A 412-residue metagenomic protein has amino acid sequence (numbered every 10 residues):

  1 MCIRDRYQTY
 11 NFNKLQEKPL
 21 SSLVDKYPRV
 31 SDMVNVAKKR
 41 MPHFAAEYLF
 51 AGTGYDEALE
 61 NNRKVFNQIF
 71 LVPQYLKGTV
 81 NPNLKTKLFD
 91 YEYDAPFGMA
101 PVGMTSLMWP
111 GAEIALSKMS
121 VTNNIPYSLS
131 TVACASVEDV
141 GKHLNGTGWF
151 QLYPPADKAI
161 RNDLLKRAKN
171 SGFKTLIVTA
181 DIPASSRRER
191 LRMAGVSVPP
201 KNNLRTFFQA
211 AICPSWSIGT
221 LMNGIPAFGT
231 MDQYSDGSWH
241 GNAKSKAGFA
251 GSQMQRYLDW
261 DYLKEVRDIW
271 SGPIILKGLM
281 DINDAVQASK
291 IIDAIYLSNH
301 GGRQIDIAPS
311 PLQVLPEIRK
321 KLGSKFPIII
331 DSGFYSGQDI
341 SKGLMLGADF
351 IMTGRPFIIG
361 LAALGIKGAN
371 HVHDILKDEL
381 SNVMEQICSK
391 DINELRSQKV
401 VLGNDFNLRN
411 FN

Functional and structural regions predicted by a protein language model:
R4-D90, P199-L258, N393-L395, V401-N412: An N-cap/entry alpha-helix motif that binds or orients negatively charged groups
P42, G323, L364-G365: Glycine-centered helix-coil hinge/cap
N62, S310-I318, L361-S381: C-terminal helical cap(s) of enzyme catalytic domains, especially alpha/beta-barrels
E92-V132: Glycine-rich active-site/cofactor-binding loop and its immediate structural neighborhood
M104, K118, H143, A156-I330 (+1 more regions): Alpha/beta enzyme core
T122-H143, T147-R161: A gly/proline- and charged-residue-enriched helix-loop-helix capping module
S171-T175, T179-S186, S389-I392, G403-N404 (+1 more regions): Structural signature of the thiamine diphosphate
D349, I366-N393, V400-V401: Internal helix-turn-beta structural module
